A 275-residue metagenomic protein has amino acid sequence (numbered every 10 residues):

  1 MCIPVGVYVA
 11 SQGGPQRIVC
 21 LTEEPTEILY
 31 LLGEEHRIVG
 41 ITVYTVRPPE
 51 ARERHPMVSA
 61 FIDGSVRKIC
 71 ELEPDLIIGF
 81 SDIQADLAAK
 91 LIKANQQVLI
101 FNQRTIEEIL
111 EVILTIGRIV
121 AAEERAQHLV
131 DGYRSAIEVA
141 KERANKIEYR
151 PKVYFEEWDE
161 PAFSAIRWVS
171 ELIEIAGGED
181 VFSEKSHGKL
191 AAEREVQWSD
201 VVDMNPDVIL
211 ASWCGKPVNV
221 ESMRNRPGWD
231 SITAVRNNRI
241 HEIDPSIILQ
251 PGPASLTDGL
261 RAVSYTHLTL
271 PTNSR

Functional and structural regions predicted by a protein language model:
M1-L268: N-terminal ligand-binding lobe of clamshell/alpha-beta domains
H267-R275: Single conserved hydrophobic/aromatic residue that forms the stacking wall/gate of nucleotide- or nucleobase-binding
